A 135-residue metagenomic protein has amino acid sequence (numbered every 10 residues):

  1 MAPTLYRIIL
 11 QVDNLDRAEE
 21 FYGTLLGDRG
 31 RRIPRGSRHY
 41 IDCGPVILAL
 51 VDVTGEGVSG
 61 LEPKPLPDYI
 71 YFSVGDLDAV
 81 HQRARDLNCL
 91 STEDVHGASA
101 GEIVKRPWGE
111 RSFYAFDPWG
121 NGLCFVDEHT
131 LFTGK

Functional and structural regions predicted by a protein language model:
M1-E19, D68-I70, V126-K135: N-terminal beta-strand motif that seeds the catalytic metal site of vicinal oxygen chelate
A2, I9-T54: Core segments of cupin and vicinal oxygen chelate
A2-T4, E62-P67, R106-P107: Short glycine-enriched loop/turn motifs at secondary-structure junctions
R7, G36-R38, Y69, E110-S112: Short hydrophobic/aromatic beta-strand or adjacent loop that forms the aromatic wall/cage of a ligand/substrate-binding
L15-D16, I70-G122: Vicinal oxygen chelate
I41-P45, A115-P118, E128: Active-site beta-strand termini and strand-to-loop segments that position acidic
L50, G122-F125: Short glycine-/small-residue motifs
D52-G57, K105-R106, D127-L131: Acetyl-CoA-dependent GNAT
